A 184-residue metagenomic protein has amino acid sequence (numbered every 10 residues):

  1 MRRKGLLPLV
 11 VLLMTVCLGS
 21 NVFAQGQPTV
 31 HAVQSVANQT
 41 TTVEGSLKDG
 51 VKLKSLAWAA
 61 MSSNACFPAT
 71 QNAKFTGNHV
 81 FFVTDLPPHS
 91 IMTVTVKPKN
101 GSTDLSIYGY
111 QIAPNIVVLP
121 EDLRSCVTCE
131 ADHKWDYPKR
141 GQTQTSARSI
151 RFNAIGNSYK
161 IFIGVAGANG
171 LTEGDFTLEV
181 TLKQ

Functional and structural regions predicted by a protein language model:
M1-V10: Bacterial N-terminal signal peptides that target proteins for export
R3, S20, A37, L47 (+1 more regions): Generic cytosolic/nucleocytoplasmic N-terminal low-complexity/intrinsically disordered segments
L9-N21: Bacterial N-terminal signal peptides
Q25-P28, S35-A37, S55-Q184: Acidic, Ser/Thr/Pro-rich low-complexity intrinsically disordered segments
P28-D49: N-terminal leader/pro-regions and domain N-caps
